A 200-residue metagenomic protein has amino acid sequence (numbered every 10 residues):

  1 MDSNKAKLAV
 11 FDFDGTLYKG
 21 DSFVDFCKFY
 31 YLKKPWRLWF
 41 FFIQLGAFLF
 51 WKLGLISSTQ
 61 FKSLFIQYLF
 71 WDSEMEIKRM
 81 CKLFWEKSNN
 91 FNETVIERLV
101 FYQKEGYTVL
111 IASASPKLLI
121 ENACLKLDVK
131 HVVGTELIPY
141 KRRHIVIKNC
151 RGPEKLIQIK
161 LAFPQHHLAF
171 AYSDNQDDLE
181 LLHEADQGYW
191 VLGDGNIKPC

Functional and structural regions predicted by a protein language model:
M1-L53: Active-site neighborhood of HAD-like aspartate-dependent phosphohydrolases
D2, A6, R79, E86-C200: C-terminal cap/substrate-recognition subdomain and adjoining C-terminal extension of metal-dependent phosphatase-like
F29-L32, L83, Q187: Residues within well-ordered alpha-helical secondary structure of globular protein domains
A47-D72, C124-L127, H131-V132: Short, compositionally biased "basic patch" segments
Q60-T94: Metal-dependent phosphoesterase signature
